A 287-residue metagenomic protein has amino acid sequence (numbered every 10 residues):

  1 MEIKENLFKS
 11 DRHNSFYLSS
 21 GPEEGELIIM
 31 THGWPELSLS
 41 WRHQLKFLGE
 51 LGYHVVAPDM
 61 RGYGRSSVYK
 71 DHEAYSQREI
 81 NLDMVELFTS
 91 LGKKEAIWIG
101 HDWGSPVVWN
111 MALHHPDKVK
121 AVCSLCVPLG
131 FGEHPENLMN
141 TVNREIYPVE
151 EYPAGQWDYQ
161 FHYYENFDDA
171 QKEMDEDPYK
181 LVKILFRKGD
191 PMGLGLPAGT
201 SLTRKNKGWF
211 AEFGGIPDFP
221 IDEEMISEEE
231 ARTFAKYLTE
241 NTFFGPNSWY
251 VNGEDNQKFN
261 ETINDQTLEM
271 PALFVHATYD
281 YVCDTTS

Functional and structural regions predicted by a protein language model:
E2, N14-S15, L27, Y63-I99 (+1 more regions): Flexible "cap/lid" subdomain of the alpha/beta-hydrolase fold that forms the substrate-access gate
E2-I3, Y53: Short glycine-aromatic motifs
K4-S10: Short acidic-hydrophobic surface loop/beta-edge motif
D11-S19: A short loop-to-beta-strand scaffold at the N-terminal edge of the catalytic core in hydrolase folds
S19-V68, L87, H101: Conserved HGGG/HGGXW glycine-rich cap/lid loop of the alpha/beta-hydrolase fold
